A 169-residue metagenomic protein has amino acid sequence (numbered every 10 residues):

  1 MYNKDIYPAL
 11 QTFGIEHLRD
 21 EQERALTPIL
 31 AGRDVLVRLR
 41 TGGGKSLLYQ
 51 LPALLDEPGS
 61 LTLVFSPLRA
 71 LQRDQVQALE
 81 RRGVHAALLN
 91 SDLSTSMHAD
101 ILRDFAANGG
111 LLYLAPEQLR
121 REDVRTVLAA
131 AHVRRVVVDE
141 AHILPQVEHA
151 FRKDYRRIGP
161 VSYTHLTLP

Functional and structural regions predicted by a protein language model:
M1-V35: Helicase-associated low-complexity/disordered flanking segments
Y7, L26, L102, G159-S162: Conserved protein kinase catalytic domain
E21-Q146: Conserved P-loop/Walker A NTP-binding site and adjacent catalytic elements of P-loop NTPases
A53, S162-Y163: N-terminal cationic-hydrophobic initiation segments that often serve targeting/anchoring roles
T126, R157-P160: Alpha-helical scaffolding segments of alpha/beta enzyme cores, especially the outer helices of TIM-barrel or partial
H142, H149, H165: Histidine-centered active-site/metal-ligand motif
H149-R157: Substrate-gripping "pore-loop 1 plus following alpha2 helix"
Y163-P169: Conserved small/polar residues in nucleotide/adenosyl-binding loops
